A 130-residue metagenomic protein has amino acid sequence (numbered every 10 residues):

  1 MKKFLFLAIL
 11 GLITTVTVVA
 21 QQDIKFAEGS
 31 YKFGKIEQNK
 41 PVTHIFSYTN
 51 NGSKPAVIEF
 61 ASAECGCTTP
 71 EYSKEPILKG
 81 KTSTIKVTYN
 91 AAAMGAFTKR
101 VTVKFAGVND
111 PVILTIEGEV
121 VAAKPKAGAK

Functional and structural regions predicted by a protein language model:
F4-V16: Sec-dependent N-terminal signal peptides
A20-P41, I45-S47, V108-K130: Long, low-complexity ectodomains and other extracytoplasmic segments of secretory-pathway proteins
Y31, K81-V87: Short strand-edge motifs at loop-to-beta-strand transitions and within beta-strands of extracellular beta-rich domains
Y48-G52: Asparagine-centered strand-capping/turn motif at beta-strand->loop junctions
S53-T82: Surface-exposed binding patches on compact interaction domains or structured appendages
K86-T88, F97-T102: Ligand-binding face of N-terminal immunoglobulin V-set domains in extracellular IgSF glycoproteins
N90-G95, A106: Short, surface-exposed loop/turn segments at beta-strand-coil junctions that are enriched for proline with nearby
T102-V108: Short, exposed beta-strand-loop hairpins at the edges of beta-sheets in extracellular/periplasmic proteins
